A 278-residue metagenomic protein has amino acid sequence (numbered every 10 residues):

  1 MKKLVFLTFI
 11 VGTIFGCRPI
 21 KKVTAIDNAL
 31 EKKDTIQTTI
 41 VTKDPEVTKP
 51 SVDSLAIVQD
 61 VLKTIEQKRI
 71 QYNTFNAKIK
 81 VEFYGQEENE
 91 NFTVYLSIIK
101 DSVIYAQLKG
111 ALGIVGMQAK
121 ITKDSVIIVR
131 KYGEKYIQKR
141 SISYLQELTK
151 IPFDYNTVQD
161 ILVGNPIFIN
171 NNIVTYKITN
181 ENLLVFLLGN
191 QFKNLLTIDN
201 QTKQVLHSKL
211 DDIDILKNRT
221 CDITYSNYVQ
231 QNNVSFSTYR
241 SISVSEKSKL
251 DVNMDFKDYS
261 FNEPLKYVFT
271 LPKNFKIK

Functional and structural regions predicted by a protein language model:
M1-L4, R18-P19: Positively charged n-region of N-terminal signal peptides that target proteins for export
L4-G12: Sec-dependent N-terminal signal peptides
I14-G16: C-terminal motif of bacterial Sec signal peptides marking the signal peptidase cleavage site
R18-K80, Y84-N89, K276-K278: N-terminal leader/targeting segments and the immediate start of mature chains
P19-T24, V174-K278: Gly/Pro-enriched, hydrophobic low-complexity segments that function as extracytoplasmic propeptides/linkers
V61, Y132-F192, T270-I277: Flexible, processing/modification-adjacent segments and terminal tails in exported/periplasmic/extracellular proteins
Q67-F75, Q86-E90, S97, D101-S102 (+3 more regions): Edge/loop elements at the starts and ends of beta-strands within beta-rich repeat scaffolds
V103-Y155: An acidic-aromatic
